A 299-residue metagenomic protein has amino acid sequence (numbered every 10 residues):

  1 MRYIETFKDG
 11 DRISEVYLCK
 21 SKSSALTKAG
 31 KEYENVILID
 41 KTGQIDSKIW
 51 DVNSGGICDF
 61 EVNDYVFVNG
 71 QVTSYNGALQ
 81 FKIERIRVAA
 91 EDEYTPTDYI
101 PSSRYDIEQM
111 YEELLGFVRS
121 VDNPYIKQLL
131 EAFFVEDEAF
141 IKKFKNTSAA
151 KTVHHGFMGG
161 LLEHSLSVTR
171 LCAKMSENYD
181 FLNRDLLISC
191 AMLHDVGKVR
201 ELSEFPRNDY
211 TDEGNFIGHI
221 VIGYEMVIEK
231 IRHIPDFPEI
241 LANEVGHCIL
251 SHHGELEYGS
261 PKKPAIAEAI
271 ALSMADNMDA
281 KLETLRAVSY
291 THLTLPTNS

Functional and structural regions predicted by a protein language model:
M1-I13: OB-fold nucleic-acid-binding modules
D11-L26: Structural detector for short beta-strands of small beta-barrel domains
K22-E32, G43-D46, V52-Y99: OB-fold single-stranded nucleic acid-binding module
N35-D40: Short, acidic/hydrophobic/Gly-rich beta-strand patch recurrent on exposed beta strands that often constitutes part
E84-K145: Extended, charge-rich, solvent-exposed interface segments
K127-L171, L193-G197: A short mid-domain helix/strand-loop element embedded in enzyme catalytic domains that forms or borders the active-site
T152-H154, E163-H164, K174-V288: Divalent metal-dependent catalytic cores for phosphoryl transfer on phosphate-bearing substrates
T291-T297: Conserved small/polar residues in nucleotide/adenosyl-binding loops
